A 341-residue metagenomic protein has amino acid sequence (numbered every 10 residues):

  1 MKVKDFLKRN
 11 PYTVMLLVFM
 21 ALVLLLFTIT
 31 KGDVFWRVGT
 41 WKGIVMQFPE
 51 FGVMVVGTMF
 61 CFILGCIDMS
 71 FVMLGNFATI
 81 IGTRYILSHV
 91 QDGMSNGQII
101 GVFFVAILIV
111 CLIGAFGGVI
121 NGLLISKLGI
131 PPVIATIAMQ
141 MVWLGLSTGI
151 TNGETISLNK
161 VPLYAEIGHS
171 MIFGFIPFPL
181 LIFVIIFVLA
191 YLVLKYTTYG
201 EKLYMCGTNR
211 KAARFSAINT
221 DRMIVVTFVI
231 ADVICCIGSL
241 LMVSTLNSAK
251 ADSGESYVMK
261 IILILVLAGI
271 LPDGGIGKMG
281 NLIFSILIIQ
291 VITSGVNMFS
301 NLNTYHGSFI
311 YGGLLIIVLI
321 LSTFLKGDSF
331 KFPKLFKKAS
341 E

Functional and structural regions predicted by a protein language model:
M1-A21, L25, F215-R222, I292-E341: Cytosolic-side transmembrane-helix boundaries in multi-pass membrane proteins
M1-V55, Q91-V105, E341: Membrane-interfacial amphipathic/re-entrant helices at transmembrane-helix boundaries
F27-I29, R37-H89, L123-G129, V266-M279 (+1 more regions): Single transmembrane alpha-helix segments in multi-pass membrane proteins
D33-G43, T148-I150, E154, L194 (+2 more regions): Inter-helical junctions in multi-pass inner-membrane proteins, predominant in energy-converting antiporter-like
V90-M139, S285: Alpha-helical transmembrane segments within multi-pass membrane transporters and channels
V102-I109, F116-N121, G174-K250: Helix-loop-helix "hairpin" substructures at the membrane interface of multi-pass membrane proteins
L128, P132-Y196, M223-V226, T245-G254 (+3 more regions): Transmembrane helix-bundle core of multi-pass membrane transporters and related energy-transducing complexes
C235, L246-G312: Transmembrane alpha-helical segments in multi-pass inner-membrane proteins
